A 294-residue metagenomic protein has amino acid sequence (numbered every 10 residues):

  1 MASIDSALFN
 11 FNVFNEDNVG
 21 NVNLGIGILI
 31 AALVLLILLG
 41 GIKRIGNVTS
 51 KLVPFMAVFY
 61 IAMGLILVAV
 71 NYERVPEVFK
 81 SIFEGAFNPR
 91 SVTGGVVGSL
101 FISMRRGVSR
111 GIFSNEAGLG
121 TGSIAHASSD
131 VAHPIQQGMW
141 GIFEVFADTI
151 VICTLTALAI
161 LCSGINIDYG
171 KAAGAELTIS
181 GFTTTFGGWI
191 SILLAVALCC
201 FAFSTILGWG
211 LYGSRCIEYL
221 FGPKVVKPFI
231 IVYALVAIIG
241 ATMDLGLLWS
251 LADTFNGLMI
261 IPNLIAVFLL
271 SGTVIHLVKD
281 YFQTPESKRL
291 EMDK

Functional and structural regions predicted by a protein language model:
M1-G27, E77-F101, N166-F186, I217 (+3 more regions): Inter-helical loop and helix-membrane interface segments of multi-pass membrane transporters/permeases
M1-I4, N21-F83, I217-E218, W249-I275 (+1 more regions): Membrane-interface loop-to-helix entry segments
N10-G40, V58-F59, L194-V196, K224-A241 (+1 more regions): Transmembrane alpha-helical segments of multi-pass small-molecule transport proteins
I26-L29, S91-S114, V151-L155, A159 (+3 more regions): Select transmembrane alpha-helical segments in multipass membrane proteins
A31-V34, I61-G64, G107-G111, I142-V145 (+4 more regions): Hydrophobic alpha-helical transmembrane segments of multi-pass small-molecule transporters/permeases
L65-S81, T93-G95, S128-S129, A147-A175: Extracellular/periplasmic helix-exit of transmembrane alpha-helices
A117, A127-M139, Y219-V225: Juxtamembrane helix-boundary/capping and inter-helix hinge elements in multi-pass membrane proteins
V225-K279, K288-K294: A generic transmembrane alpha-helix motif of multi-pass inner-membrane proteins
